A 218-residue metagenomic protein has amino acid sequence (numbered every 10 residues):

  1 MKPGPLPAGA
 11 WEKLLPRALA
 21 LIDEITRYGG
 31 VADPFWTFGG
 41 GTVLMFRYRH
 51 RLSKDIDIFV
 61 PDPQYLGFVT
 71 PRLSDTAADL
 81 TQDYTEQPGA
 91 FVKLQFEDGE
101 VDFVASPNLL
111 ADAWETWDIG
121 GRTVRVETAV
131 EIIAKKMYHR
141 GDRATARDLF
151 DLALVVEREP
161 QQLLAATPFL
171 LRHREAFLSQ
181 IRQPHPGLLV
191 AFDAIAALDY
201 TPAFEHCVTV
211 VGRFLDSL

Functional and structural regions predicted by a protein language model:
M1-L218: Compositionally biased terminal segments of proteins
